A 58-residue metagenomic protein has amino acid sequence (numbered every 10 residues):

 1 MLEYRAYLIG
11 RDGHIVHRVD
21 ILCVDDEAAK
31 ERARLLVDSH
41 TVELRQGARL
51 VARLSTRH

Functional and structural regions predicted by a protein language model:
M1-V16: Short aromatic-glycine-(Arg/Gly/Cys) micro-motifs in beta-strand/loop hairpins
M1-Y4, L36-H40: A short, compositionally biased
Y7, L22, R45: Residues in well-ordered beta-strands of folded domains
V16-C23: A short, exposed loop/beta-hairpin motif centered on an aromatic-Gly-Thr core
C23-V24, L50: A broad helix-preferring feature
V24-S39: A short, charged, amphipathic alpha-helix used as a generic interaction element across diverse proteins
D38-H58: Short, mixed-charge low-complexity intrinsically disordered segments
